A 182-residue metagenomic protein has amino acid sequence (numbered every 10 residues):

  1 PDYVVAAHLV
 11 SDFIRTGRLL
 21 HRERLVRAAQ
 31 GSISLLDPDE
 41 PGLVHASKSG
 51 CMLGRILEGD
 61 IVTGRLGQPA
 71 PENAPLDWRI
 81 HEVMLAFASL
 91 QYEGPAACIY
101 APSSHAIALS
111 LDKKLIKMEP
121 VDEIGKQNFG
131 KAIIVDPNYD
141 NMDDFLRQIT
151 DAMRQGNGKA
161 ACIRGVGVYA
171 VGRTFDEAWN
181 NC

Functional and structural regions predicted by a protein language model:
P1-C182: Glycine-rich flexible loops
